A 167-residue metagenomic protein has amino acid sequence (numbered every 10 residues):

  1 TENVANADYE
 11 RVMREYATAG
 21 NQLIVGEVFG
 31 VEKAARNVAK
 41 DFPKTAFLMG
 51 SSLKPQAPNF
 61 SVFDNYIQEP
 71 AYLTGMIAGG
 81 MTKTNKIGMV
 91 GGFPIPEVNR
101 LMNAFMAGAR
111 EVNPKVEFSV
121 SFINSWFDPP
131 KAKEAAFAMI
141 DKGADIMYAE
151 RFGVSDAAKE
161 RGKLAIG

Functional and structural regions predicted by a protein language model:
T1-G167: A residue-level marker of the well-folded mature domains of exported/periplasmic proteins
